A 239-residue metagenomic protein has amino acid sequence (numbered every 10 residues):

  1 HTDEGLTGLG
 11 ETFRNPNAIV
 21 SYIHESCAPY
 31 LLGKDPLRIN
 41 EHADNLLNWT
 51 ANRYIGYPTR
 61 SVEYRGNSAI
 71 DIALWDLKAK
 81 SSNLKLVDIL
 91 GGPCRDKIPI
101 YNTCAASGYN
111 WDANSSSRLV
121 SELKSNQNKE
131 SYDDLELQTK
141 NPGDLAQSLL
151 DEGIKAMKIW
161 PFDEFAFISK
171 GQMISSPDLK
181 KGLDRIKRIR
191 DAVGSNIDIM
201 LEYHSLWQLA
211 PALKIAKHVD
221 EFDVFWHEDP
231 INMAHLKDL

Functional and structural regions predicted by a protein language model:
D3-S82: Metal- or metallocofactor-binding catalytic centers and their adjacent structured scaffolds across diverse enzyme
P16, S21, C94, N102-T103: Amphipathic, positively biased hydrophobic alpha-helical segments used for protein targeting and membrane insertion
W75, G92, T103-A105: Beta-hairpin (beta-strand-turn-beta-strand) motif
G91-K97: Flexible hinge/switch segments at interdomain interfaces of large molecular machines
K97, N102-K237: Metal-dependent enolase-superfamily TIM-barrel catalytic cores that perform enediolate-based chemistry
